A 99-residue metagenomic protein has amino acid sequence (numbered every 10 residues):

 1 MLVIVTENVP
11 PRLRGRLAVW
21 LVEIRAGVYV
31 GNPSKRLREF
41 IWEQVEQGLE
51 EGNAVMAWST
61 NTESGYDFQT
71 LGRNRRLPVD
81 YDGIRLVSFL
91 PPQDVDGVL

Functional and structural regions predicted by a protein language model:
M1-L99: Basic nucleic-acid-binding interfaces
